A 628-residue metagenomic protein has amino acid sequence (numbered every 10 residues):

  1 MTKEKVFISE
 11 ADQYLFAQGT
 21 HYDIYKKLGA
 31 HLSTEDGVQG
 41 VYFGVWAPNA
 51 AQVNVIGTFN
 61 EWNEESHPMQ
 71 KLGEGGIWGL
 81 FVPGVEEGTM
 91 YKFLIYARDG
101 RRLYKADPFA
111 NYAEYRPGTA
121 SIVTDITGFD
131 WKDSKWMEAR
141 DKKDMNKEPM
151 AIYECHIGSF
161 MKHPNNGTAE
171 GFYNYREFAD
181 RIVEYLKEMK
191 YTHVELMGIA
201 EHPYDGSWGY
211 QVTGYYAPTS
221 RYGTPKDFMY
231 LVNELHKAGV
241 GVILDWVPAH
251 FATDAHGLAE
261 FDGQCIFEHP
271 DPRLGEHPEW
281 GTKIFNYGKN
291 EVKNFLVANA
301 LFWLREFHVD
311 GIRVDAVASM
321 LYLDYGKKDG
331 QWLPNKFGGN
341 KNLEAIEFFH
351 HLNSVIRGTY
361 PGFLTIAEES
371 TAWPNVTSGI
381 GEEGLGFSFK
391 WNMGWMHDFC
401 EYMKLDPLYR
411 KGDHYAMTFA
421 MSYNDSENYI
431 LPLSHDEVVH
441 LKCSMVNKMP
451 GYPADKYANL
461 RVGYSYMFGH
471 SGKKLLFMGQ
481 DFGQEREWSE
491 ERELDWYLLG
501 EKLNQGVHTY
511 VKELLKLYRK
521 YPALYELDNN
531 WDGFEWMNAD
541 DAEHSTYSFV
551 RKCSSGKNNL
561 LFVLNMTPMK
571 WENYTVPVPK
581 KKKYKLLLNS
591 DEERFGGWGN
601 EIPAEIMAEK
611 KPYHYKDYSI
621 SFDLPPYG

Functional and structural regions predicted by a protein language model:
M1-P149, R176-L186, K190, A454-Y457 (+2 more regions): Carbohydrate-interacting/catalytic domains
A47-N49, G73, G84, H156-M161 (+9 more regions): Short, flexible loop/turn elements at secondary-structure junctions
Q70, Y204-G209, T253-E260, T377-S378 (+2 more regions): Short glycine-biased active-site loop of nucleotidyltransferases that positions the nucleotide triphosphate and helps
R101-L103, M161-H163, H202-D205, H250-D254 (+5 more regions): Short catalytic/ligand-binding loop motif for oxyanion handling, primarily in non-cytosolic enzymes, centered on
E114, S134-K147, H156-K341, F622: Substrate-binding/active-site clefts of carbohydrate-active enzymes
N174-F178, T224-D227, E291-L296, K341-F348 (+3 more regions): Soluble or luminal CAZymes and related metallo-dependent hydrolases
H308-D310, K328-E490, L498, R519-V576 (+2 more regions): Conserved alpha/beta catalytic core and glycan-binding cleft of carbohydrate-active enzymes
